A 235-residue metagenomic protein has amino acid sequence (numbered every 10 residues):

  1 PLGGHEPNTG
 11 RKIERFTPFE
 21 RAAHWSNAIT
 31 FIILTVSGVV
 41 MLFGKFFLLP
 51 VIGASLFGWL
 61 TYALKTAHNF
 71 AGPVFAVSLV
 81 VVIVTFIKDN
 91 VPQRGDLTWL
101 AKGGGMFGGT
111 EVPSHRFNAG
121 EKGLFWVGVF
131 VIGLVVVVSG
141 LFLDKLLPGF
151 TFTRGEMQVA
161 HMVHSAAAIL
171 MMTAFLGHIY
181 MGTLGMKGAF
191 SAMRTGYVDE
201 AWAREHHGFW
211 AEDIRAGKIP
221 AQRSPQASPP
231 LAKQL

Functional and structural regions predicted by a protein language model:
P1-L235: Membrane-embedded alpha-helical bundles that constitute the cytochrome b-like, heme-associated redox core of multi-pass
